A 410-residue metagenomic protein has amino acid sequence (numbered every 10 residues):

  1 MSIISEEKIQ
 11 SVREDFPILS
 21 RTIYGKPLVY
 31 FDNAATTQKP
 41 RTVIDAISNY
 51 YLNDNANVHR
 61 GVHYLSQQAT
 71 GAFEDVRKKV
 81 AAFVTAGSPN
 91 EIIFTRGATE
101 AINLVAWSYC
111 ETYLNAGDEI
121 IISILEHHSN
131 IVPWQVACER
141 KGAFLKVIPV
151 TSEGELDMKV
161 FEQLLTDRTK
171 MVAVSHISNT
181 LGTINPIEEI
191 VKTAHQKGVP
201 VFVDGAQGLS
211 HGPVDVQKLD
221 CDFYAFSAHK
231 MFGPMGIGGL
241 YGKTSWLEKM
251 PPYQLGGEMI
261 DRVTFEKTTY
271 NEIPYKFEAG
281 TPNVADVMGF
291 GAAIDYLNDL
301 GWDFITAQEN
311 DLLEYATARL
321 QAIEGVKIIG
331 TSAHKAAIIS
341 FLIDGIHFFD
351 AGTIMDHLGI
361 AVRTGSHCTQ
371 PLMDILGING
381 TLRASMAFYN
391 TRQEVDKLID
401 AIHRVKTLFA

Functional and structural regions predicted by a protein language model:
M1-A410: Pyridoxal 5′-phosphate
